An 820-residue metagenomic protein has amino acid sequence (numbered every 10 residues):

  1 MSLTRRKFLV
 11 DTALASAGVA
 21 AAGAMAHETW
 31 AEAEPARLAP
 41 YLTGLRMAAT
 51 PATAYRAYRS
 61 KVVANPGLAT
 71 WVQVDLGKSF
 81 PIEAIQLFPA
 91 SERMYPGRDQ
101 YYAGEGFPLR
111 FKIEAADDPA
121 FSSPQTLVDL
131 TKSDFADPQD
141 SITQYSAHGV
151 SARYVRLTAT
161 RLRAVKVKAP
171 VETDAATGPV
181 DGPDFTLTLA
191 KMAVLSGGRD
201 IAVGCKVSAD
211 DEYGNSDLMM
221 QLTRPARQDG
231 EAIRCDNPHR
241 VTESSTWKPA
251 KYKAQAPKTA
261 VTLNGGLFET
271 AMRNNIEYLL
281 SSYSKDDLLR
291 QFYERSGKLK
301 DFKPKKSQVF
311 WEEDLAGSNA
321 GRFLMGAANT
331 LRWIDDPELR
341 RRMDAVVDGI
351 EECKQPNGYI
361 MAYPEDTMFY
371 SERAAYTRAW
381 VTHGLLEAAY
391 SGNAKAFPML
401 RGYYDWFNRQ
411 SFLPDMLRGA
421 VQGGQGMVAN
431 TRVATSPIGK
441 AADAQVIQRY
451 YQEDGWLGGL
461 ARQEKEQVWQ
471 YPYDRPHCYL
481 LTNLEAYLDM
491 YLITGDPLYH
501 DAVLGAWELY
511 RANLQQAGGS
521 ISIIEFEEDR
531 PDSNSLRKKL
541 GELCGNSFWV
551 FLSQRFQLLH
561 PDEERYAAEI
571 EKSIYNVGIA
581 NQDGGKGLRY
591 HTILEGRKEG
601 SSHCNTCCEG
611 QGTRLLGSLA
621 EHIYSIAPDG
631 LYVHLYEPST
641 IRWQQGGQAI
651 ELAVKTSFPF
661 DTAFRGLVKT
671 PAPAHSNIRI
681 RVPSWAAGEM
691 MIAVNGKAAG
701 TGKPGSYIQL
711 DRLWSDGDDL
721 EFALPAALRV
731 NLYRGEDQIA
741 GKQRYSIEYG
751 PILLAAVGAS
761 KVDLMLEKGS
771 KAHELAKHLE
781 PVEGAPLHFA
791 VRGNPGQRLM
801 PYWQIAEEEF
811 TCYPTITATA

Functional and structural regions predicted by a protein language model:
M1-K7: Twin-arginine (Tat) signal peptide motif
K7-T29: N-terminal export signals
G23-L42: C-terminal segment of N-terminal export signals and the immediately downstream linker at the start of the mature
T53-Q125, Q139-N237: Aromatic, loop-rich ligand-recognition surfaces of beta-strand-rich domains
L127-P138, A687-D711, V730-D737: Solvent-exposed beta-strand/loop surfaces of large extracellular or lumenal domains
D217-N237, V503, A567-K669, K703 (+2 more regions): C-terminal beta-rich recognition modules with glycine/proline-rich loops and embedded aromatic residues
W247-P337, R341, S371-S391, G424-A441 (+3 more regions): Aromatic (Trp/Tyr) and acidic
Y404-F407, S411, L417-T482: Hydrophobic, small-residue-rich alpha-helical packing segments that form membrane-like cores
